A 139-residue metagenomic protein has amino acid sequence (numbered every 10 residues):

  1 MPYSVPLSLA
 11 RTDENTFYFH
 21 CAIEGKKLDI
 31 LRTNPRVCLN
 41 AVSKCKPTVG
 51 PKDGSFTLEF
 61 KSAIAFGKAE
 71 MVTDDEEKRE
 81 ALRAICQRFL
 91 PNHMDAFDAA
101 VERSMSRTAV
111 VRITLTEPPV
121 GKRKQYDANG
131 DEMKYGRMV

Functional and structural regions predicted by a protein language model:
M1-I23, L31, L39: Short beta-strand segments
R11-E14, K26-D29, P47-T48, N129-D131: A short local loop/turn or secondary-structure capping micro-motif enriched for an aromatic residue
N15, N34-R36, T108-V110: Short, surface-exposed beta-edge/turn micro-motifs
C21-K26, K44: Short, solvent-exposed aromatic-acidic interface loops
I30-L31, I85: A generic structural signal for nonpolar/aromatic side chains embedded in well-ordered alpha-helices
T33, C38, T48: Short catalytic/metal-binding and nucleic-acid-binding patches
K44-V139: Charged, gly/pro-rich active-site loop segments
